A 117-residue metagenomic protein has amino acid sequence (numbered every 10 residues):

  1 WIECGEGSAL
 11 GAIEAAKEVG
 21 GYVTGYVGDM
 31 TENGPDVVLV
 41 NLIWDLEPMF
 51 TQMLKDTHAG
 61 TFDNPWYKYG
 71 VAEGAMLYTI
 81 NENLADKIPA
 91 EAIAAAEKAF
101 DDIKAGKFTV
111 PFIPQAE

Functional and structural regions predicted by a protein language model:
W1-E117: A residue-level marker of the well-folded mature domains of exported/periplasmic proteins
